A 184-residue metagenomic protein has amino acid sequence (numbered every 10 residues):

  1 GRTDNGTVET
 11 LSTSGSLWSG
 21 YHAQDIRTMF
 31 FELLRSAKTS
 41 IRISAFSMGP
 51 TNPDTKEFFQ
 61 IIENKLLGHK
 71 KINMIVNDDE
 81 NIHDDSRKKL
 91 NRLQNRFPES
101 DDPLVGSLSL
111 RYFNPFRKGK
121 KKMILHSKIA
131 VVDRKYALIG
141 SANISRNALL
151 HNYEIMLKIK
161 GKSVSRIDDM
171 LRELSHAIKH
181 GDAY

Functional and structural regions predicted by a protein language model:
G1-F31, P50-Y184: PLD/PLD-like phosphodiesterase catalytic module centered on the HKD motif
F30-S40: Glycine-rich phosphate/diphosphate-binding loops that line cofactor/substrate pockets in enzymes
S47: Glycine-rich phosphate/pyrophosphate-handling loop used in enzymes and phosphotransfer proteins
